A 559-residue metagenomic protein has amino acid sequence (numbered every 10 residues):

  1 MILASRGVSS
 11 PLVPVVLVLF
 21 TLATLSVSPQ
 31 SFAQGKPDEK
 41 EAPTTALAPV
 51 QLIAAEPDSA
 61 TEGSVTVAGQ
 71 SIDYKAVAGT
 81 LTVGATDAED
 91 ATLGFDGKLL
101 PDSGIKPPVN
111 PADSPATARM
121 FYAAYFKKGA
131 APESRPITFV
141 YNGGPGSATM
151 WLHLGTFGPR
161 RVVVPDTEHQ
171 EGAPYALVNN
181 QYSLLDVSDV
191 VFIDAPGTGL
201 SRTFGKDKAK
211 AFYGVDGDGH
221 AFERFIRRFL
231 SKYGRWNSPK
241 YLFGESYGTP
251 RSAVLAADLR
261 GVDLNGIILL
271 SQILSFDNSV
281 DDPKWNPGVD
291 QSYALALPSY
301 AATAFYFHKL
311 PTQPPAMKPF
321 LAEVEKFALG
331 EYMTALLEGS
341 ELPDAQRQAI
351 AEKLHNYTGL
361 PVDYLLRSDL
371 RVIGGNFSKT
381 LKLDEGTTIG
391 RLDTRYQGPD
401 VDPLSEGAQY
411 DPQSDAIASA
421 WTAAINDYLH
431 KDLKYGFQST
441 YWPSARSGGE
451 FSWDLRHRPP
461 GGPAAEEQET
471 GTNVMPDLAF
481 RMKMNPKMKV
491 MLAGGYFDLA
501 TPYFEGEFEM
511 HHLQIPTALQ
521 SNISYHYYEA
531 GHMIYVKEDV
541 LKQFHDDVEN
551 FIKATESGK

Functional and structural regions predicted by a protein language model:
G35-L47, A88-A211, H511: N-terminal cap/lid subdomain of alpha/beta-hydrolase-fold enzymes
P159-V163, A256-T358: A catalytic-pocket lid/entrance helix-loop region that shapes and gates access to the active site across common
L185-S188, A195, F212-L230: Alpha/beta-hydrolase active-site loop
R235-S246: Alpha/beta-hydrolase fold nucleophile elbow
G244-A256: Glycine-rich nucleophile elbow surrounding the catalytic serine of serine-hydrolase chemistry
L255, M488, P502-H512: Short alpha-helix in the alpha/beta-hydrolase fold that links the catalytic acid
G339-G494, L499-A500: Alpha/beta-hydrolase fold catalytic core
E529-V540: Catalytic histidine-centered segment of alpha/beta-hydrolase-like enzymes
